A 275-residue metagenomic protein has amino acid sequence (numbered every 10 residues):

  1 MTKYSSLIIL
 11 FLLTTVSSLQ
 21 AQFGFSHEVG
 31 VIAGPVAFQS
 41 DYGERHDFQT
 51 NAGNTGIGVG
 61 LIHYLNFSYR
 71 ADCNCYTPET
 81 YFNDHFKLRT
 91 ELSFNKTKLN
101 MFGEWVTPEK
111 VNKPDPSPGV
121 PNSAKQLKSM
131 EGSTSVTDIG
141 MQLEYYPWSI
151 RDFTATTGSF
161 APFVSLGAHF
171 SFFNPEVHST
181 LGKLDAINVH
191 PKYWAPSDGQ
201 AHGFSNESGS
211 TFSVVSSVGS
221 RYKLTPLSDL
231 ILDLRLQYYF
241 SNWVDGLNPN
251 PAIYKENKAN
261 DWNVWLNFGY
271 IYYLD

Functional and structural regions predicted by a protein language model:
A21-D72, I271-D275: Short glycine/proline- and aromatic-enriched beta-strand/turn motifs that initiate or cap beta-hairpins
A21-F25, N66-H85, S149-A161, L224-S228 (+1 more regions): Short loop/turn motifs that connect adjacent beta-strands in outer-membrane beta-barrel proteins
F23, N51-G53, T80-F82, E131-V136 (+3 more regions): Short sequence motifs at beta-strands and strand-loop junctions characteristic of Gram-negative outer-membrane
G24, S40-E44, Q49, T211 (+1 more regions): Predominantly the C-terminal beta-signal and adjacent terminal strand-loop region of outer-membrane beta-barrel
V31-P35, V59-L65, A71, M141-Y145 (+4 more regions): Residues on the lipid-exposed face of transmembrane beta-strands in outer-membrane beta-barrel proteins
A33-Q39, L92-K98, P147-S149, A168-N174 (+2 more regions): Transmembrane beta-strands of outer-membrane beta-barrel pores
D41-H46, N74, N100-T107, T154-T156 (+2 more regions): Outer-membrane beta-barrel translocator domains and adjoining extracellular loop/strand segments of Gram-negative
D41-Q49, K125-E131, D152, Q200-N206 (+1 more regions): Extracellular loop and loop/strand-boundary signature of outer-membrane beta-barrel proteins
